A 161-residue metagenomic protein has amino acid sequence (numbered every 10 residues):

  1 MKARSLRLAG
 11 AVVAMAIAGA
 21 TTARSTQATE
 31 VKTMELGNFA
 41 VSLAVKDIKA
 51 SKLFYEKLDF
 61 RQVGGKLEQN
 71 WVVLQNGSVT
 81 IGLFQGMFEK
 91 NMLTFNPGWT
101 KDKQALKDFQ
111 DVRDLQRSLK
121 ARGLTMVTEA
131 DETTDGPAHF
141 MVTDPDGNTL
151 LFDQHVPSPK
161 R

Functional and structural regions predicted by a protein language model:
R4-S5, A14-K52, H155-R161: N-terminal beta-strand motif that seeds the catalytic metal site of vicinal oxygen chelate
E35, S42-M87: Core segments of cupin and vicinal oxygen chelate
A40, M92-T94: Structural preference for beta-strand elements that scaffold enzyme active sites
K46-K49, M87-F88, F95-T149: Vicinal oxygen chelate
G65, F84-M87, E132-T134, F152-P159: Short beta->alpha transition motifs characteristic of CBS
N76, Q85, F95-P97, Q154: Residue-level recognition of conserved beta-strand positions in structured domain cores
